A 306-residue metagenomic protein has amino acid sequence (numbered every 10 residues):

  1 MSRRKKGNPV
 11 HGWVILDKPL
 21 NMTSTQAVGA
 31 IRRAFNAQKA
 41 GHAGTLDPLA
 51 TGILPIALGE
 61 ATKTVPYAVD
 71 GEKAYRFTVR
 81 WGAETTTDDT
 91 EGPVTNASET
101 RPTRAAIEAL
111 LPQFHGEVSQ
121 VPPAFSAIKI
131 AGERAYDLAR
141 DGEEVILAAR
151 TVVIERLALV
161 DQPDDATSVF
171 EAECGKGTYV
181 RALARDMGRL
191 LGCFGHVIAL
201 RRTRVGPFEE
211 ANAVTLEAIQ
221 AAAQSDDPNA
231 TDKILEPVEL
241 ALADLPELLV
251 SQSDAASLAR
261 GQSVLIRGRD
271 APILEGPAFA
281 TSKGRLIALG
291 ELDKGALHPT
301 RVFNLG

Functional and structural regions predicted by a protein language model:
M1-H42, L46, A50, G71 (+2 more regions): Accessory RNA 3′-end/elbow-binding domains used by RNA modification enzymes
M1-K176, V180-V214: Catalytic cores of RNA-modifying enzymes
